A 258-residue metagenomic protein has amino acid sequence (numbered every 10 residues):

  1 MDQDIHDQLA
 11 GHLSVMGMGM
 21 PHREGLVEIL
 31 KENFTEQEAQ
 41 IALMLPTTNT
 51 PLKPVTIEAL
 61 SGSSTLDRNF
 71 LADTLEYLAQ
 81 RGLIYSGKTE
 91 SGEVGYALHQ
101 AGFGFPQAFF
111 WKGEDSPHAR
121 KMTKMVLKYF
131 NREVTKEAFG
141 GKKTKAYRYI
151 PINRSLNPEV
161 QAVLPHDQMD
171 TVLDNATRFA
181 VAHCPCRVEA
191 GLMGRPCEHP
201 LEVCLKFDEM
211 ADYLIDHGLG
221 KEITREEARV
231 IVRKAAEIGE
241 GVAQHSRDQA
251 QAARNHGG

Functional and structural regions predicted by a protein language model:
M1-E28: Long, low-complexity, charged/polar intrinsically disordered regions in eukaryotic proteins
F34-A39: Short helix-coil-helix linker/hinge
A42-L43: Hydrophobic residues on short alpha-helical segments
T50-S64: Short acidic, hydrophobic short linear motifs in intrinsically disordered regions
S64-Q80: Short amphipathic alpha-helical interaction segments
A79-E90: A short, conserved structural fragment
G92-E133: Short, amphipathic alpha-helical interaction segments positioned at domain boundaries
F130-G258: Catalytic cores of enzyme domains
